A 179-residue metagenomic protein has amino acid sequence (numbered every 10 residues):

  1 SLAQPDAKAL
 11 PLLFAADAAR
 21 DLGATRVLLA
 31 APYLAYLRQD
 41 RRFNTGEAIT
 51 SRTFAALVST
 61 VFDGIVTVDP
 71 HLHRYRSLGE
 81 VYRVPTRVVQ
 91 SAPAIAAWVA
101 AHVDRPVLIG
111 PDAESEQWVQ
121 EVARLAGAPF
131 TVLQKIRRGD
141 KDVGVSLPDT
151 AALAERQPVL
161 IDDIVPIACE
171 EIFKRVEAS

Functional and structural regions predicted by a protein language model:
S1-S179: PRPP-associated nucleotide enzymes
